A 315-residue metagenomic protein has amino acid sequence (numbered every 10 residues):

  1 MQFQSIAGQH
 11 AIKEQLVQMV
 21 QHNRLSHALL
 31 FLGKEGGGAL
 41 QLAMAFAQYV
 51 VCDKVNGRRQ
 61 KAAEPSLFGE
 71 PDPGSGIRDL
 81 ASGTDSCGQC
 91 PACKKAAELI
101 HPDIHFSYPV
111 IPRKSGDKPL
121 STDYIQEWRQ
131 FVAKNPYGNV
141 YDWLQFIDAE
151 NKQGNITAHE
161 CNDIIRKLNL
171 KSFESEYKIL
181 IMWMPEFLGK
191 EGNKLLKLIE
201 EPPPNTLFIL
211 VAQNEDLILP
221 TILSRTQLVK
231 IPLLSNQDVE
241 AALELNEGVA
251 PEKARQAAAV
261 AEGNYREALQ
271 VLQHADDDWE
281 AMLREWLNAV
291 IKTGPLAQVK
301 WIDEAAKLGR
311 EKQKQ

Functional and structural regions predicted by a protein language model:
M1-G74, G83, P91-K95, P204-L207 (+1 more regions): Charged, glycine-rich active-site and insertion segments that engage polyanionic ligands
Q2-K190: Clamp-loader machinery-focused feature within the broader ASCE/P-loop NTPase space
R166, K197, S224: Conserved adenine-binding aromatic site and its adjacent loop/helix in ATP-hydrolyzing domains
N169, K194-P204: Conserved catalytic/switch belt of AAA+ P-loop NTPases
E174-I179, P203-I209: Loop/turn-to-beta-strand initiation segments
E186-F187, E201, L217: Residues immediately C-terminal
